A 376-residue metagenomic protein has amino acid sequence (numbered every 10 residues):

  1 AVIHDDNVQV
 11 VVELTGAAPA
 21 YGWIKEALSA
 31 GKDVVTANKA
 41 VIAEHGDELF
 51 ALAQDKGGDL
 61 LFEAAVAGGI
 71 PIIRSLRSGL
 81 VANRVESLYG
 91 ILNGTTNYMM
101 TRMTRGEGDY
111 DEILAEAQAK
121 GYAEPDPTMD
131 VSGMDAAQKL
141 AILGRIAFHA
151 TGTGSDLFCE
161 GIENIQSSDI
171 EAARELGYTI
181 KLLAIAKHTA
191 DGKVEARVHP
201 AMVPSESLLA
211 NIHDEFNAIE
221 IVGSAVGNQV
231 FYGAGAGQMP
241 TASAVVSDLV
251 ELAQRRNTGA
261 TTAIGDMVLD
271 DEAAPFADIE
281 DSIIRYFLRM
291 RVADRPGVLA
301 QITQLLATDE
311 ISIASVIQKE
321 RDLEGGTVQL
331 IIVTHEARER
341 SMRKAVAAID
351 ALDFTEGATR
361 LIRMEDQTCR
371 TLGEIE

Functional and structural regions predicted by a protein language model:
A1-A20: A structured beta-alpha segment of the ubiquitous adenosine-cofactor-binding alpha/beta core
A17-A30, K39-S78: Rossmann-fold NAD(P)-binding glycine/threonine-rich loop
D33-V35, I313: A short hydrophobic/small-residue beta-strand
Q54-D135, I142: Rossmann-like NAD(P)H-binding beta-loop-alpha module
E112-N211, F216-A218, G237: Substrate-binding/catalytic subdomain of NAD(P)-dependent oxidoreductase enzymes
H199-S224, Q238-M239, A307-E324: Low-complexity, glycine/alanine/valine/leucine- and proline-rich hydrophobic stretches
G227-Q229, G233-M239: Glycine-rich phosphate/pyrophosphate-binding beta-alpha loops
A244, L249-E376: A conserved regulatory-domain signal marking ACT and ACT-like small-molecule sensing domains and adjacent regulatory
